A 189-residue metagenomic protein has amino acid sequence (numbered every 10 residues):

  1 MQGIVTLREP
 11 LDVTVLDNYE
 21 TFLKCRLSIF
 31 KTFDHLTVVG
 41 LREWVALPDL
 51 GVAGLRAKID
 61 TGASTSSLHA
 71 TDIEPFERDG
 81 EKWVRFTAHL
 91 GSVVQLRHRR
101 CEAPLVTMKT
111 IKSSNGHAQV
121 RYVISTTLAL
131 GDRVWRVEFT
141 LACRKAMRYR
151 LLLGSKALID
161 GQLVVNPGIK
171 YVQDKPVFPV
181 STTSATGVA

Functional and structural regions predicted by a protein language model:
Q2-P10: Extreme N-terminal basic, low-complexity initiation segments that serve as generic localization/processing leaders
N18, F22-A189: Pepsin/retropepsin-fold aspartyl endopeptidases
